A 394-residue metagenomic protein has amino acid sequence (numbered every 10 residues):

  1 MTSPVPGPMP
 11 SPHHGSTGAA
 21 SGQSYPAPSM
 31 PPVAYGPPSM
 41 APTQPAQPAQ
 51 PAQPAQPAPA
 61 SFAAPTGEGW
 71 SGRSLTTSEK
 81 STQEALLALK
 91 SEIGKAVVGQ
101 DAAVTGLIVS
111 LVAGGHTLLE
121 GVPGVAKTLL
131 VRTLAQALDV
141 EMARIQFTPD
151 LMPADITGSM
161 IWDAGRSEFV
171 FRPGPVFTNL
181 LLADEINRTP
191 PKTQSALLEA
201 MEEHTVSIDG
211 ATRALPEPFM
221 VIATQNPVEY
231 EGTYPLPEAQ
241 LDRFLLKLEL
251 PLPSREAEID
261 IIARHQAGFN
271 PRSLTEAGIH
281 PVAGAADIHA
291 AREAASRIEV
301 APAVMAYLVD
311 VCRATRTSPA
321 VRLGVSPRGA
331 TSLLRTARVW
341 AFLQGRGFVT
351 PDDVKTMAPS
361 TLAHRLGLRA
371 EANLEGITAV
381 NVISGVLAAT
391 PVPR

Functional and structural regions predicted by a protein language model:
M1-G69: Intrinsically disordered, low-complexity Pro/Gly-rich regions
S74, T315-R394: C-terminal engagement/docking regions of AAA+ P-loop ATPases
S78-V122, V309, R313: Pre-Walker A (pre-P-loop) alpha-helix and adjacent loop at the N terminus of AAA/AAA+ ATPase modules, a conserved
G106-V109, W162-L182, A211: Conserved alpha-helical scaffold flanking the Walker A/P-loop in AAA+ ATPase domains
L111-T148: Walker A/P-loop
G121, D184-E185, A196: Walker B catalytic acidic pair
V122, I156, T224: P-loop (Walker A) phosphate-binding loop of NTP-binding proteins
D163-E168, T189, M201-A283, I288-I298 (+1 more regions): Canonical AAA+ ATPase core
